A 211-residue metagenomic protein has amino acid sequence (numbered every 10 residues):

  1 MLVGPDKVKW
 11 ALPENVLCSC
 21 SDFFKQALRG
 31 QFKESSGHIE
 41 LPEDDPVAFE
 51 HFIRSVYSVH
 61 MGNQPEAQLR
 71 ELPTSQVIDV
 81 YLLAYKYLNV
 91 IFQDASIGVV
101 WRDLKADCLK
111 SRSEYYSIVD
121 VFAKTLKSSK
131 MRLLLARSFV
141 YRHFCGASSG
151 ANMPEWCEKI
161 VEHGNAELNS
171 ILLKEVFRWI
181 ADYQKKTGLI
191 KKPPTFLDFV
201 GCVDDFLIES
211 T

Functional and structural regions predicted by a protein language model:
L2-A95: Canonical BTB/POZ domain core
C18-C20, C108, C145, C157 (+1 more regions): Generic recognition of cysteine residues
S21, P46-F49, Y115, M153 (+1 more regions): Alpha-helix initiation and N-capping motif
A27, S55, D120-K124, S138 (+4 more regions): Residues that form generic nucleotide/phosphate-binding pockets
S36-I39, S117-V121, P154-E162: Charged, low-complexity surface segments at secondary-structure and domain boundaries
I53-S149: Post-BTB helical module
S128-I171, Y183: C-terminal anion-handling pockets and recognition modules
E155-T211: Eukaryote-biased recognition of C-terminal alpha-helical segments
